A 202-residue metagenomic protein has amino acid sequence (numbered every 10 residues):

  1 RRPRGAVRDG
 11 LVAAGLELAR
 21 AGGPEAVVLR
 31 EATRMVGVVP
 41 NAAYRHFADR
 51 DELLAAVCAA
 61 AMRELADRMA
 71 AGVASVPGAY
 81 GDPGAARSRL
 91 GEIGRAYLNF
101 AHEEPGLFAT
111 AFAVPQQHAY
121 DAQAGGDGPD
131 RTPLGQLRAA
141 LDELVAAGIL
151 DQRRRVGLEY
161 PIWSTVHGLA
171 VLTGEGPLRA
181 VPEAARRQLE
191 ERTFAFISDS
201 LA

Functional and structural regions predicted by a protein language model:
V7-L16, A32, V57-A61, L65 (+2 more regions): Generic hydrophobic, amphipathic alpha-helix propensity
G10, A14, L18-E52, A56: Helix-turn-helix
A70-L107, E159-I162: Hydrophobic alpha-helical connector segments
G84, Y120-I149, V156-Y160, Q188-D199: Amphipathic alpha-helical packing segments from all-alpha helical-bundle domains
H102-Y120, V171-R179: Amphipathic alpha-helical segments used for helix-helix packing
E143, W163-V181, I197-A202: Amphipathic C-terminal alpha-helical segment
